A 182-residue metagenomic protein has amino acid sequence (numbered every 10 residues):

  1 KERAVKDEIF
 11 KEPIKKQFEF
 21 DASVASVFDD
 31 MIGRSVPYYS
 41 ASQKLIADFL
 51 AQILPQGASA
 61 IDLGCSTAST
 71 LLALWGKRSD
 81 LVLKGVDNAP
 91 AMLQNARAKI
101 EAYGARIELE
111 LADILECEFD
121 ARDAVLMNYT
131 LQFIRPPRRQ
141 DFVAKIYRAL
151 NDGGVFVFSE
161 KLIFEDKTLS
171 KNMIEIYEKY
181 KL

Functional and structural regions predicted by a protein language model:
K1-V27: N-terminal, positively charged/glycine-rich alpha-helical extensions of SAM-dependent methyltransferases
Y38-Q56: Conserved alpha-helix/loop element of class I SAM-dependent methyltransferases that forms part of the SAM/SAH-binding
I61, A68-L115: Class I SAM-dependent methyltransferase SAM/SAH-binding core
E116-D120: Short conserved loop adjoining the S-adenosyl-L-methionine
L126: A conserved beta-strand element that flanks and buttresses the S-adenosyl-L-methionine
Y129-Q132: Short catalytic micro-motifs in class I SAM-dependent methyltransferases
Q140-D152: A short glycine-rich, Lys/Arg-flanked "PGG" loop and its adjoining helix->strand segment in the class I
V157-K181: Conserved class I S-adenosyl-L-methionine
